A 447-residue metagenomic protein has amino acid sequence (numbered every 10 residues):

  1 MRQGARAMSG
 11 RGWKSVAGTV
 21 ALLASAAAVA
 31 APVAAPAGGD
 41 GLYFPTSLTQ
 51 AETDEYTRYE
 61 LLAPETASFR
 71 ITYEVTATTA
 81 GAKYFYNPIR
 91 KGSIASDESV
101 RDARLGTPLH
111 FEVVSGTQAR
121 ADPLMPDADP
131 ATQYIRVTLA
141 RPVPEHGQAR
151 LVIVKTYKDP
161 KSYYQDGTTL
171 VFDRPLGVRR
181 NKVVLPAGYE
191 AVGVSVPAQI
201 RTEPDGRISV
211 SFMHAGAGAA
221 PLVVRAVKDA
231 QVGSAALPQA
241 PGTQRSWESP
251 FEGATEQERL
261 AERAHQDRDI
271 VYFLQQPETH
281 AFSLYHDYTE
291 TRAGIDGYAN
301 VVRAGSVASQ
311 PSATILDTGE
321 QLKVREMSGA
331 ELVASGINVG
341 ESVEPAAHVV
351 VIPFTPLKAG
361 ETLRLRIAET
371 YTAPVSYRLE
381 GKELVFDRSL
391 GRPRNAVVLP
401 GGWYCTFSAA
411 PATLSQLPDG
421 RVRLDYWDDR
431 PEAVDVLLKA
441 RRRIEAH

Functional and structural regions predicted by a protein language model:
G4-V20: Bacterial N-terminal signal peptides that target proteins for export
S25-A26, A30: N-terminal signal peptide c-region/cleavage motif recognized by signal peptidases
A31-H447: Lumenal/extracellular ectodomains and adaptor appendage modules of the eukaryotic vesicle/secretory system
